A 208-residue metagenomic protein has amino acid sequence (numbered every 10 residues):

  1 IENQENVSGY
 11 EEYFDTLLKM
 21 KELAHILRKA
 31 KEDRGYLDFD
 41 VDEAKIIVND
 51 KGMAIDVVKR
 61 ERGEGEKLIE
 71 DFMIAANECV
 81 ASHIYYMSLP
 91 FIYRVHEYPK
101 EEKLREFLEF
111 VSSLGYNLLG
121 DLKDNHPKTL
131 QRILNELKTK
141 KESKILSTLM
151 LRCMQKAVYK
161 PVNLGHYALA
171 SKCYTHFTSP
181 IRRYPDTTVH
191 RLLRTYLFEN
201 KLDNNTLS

Functional and structural regions predicted by a protein language model:
I1-S208: Electropositive polyanion-binding surfaces
